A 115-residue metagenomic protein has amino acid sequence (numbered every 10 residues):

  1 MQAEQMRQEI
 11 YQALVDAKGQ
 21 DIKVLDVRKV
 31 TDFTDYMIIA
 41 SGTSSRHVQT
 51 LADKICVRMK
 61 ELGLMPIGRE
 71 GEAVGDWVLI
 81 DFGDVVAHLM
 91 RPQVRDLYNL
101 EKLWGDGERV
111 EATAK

Functional and structural regions predicted by a protein language model:
M1-F33, S45-V78, M90-V94, L100-K115: Polybasic/polar functional segments that serve as interface/processing modules
D35-M37: Catalytic metal-binding acidic patch
I39-S41: Short hydrophobic/aromatic beta-strand micro-patches that form the beta-sheet surface supporting nucleotide- or nucleic
I80-F82: Active-site beta-strand termini and strand-to-loop segments that position acidic
